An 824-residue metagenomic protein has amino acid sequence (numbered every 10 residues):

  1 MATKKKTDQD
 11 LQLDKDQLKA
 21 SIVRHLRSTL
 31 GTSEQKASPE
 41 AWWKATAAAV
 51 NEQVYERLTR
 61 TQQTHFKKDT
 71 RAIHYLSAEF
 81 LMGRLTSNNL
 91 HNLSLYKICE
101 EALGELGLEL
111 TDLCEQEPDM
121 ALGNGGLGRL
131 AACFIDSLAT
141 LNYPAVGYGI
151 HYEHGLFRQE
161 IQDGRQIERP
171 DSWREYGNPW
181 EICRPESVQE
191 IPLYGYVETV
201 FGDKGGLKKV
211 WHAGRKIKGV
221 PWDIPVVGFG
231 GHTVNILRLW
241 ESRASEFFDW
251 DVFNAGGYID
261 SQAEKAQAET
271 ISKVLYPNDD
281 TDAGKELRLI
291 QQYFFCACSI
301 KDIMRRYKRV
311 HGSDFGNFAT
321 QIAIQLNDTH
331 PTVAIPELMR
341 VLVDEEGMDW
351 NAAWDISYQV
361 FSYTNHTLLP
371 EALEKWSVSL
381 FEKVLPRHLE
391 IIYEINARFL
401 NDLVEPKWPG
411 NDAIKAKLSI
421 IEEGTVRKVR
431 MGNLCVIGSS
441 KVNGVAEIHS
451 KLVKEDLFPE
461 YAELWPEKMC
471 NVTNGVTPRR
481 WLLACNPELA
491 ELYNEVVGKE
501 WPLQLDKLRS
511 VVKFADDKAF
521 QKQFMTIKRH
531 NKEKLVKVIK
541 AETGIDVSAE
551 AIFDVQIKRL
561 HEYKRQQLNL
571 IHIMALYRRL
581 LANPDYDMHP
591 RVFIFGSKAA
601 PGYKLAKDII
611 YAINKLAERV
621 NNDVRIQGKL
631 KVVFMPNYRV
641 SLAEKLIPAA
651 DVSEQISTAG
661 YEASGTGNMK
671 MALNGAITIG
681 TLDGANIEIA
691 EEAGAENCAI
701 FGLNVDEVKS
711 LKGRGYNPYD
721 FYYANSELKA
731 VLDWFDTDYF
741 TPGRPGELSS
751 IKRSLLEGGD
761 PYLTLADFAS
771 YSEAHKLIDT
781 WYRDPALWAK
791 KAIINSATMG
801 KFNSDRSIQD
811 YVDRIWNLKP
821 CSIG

Functional and structural regions predicted by a protein language model:
A2-G824: A conserved ligand/cofactor-binding region detector
